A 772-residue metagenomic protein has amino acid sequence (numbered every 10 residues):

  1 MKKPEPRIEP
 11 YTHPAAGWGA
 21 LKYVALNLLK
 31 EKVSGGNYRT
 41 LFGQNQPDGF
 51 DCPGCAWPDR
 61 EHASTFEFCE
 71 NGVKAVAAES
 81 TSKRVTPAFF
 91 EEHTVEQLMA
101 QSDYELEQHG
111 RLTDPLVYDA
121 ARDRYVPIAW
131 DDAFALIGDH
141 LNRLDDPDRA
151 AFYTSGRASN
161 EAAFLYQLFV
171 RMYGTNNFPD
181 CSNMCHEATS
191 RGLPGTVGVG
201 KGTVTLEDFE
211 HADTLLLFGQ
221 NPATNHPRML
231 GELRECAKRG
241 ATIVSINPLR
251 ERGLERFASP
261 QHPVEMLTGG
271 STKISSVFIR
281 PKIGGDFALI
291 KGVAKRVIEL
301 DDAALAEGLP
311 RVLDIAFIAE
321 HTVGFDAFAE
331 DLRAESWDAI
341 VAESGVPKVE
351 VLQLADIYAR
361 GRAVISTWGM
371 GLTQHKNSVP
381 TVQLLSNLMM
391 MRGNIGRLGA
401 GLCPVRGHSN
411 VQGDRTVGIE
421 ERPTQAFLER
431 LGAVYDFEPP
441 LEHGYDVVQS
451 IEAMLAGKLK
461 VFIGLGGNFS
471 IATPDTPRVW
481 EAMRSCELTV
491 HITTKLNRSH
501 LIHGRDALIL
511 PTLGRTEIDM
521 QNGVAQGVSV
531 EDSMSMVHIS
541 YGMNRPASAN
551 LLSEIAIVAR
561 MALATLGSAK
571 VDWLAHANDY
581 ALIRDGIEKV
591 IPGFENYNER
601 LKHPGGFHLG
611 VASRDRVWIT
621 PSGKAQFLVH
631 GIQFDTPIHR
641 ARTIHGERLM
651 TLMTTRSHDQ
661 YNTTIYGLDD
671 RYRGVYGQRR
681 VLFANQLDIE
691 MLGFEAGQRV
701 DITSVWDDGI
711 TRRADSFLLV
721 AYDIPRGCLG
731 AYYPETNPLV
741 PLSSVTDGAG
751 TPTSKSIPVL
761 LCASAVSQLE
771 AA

Functional and structural regions predicted by a protein language model:
M1-G49: Intrinsically disordered, low-structural-confidence terminal and linker regions
G49-C55: Short cysteine-rich clusters marking metal-coordination/redox-active sites
E61-H62: Short, non-ligating residues that shape and space the ligands of small metal-coordination modules and catalytic
E67-A78: Short cysteine/histidine-rich metal-coordination sites, predominantly Zn2+-binding motifs
A77-R124: Low-complexity, highly charged intrinsically disordered N-terminal segments that act as targeting/localization
L116, E187-N387, M391-R397, V405-E588 (+2 more regions): Non-catalytic alpha/beta scaffold blocks inside enzyme catalytic domains
Y125-T214: Long, structured ligand/cofactor-binding scaffold of large enzymes
H576-R671: Long, low-complexity segments enriched in small/aliphatic residues
